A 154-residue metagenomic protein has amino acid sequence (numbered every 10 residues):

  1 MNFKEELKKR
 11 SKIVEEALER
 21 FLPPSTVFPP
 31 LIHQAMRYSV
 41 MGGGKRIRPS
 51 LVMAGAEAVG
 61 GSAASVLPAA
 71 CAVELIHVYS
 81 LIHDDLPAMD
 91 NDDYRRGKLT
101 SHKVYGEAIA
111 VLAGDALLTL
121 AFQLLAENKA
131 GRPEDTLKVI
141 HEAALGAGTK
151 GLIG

Functional and structural regions predicted by a protein language model:
M1-L22: N-terminal amphipathic/basic leader segments beginning at the initiator methionine
K9, L22-G154: Mg2+-dependent prenyl diphosphate-binding active-site environment of isoprenoid biosynthetic enzymes
